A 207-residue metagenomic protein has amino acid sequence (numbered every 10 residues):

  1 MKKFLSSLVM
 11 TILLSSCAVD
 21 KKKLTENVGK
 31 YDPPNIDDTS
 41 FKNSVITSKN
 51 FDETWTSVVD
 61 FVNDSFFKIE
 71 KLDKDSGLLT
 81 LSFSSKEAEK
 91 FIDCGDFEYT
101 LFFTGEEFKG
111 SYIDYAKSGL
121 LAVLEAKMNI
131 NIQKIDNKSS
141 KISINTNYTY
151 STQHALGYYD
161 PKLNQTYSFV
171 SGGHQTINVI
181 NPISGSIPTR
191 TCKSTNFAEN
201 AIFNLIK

Functional and structural regions predicted by a protein language model:
M1-C17: Sec-dependent bacterial lipoprotein signal peptides
A18-K207: Ser/Thr-rich, low-complexity intrinsically disordered terminal regions
